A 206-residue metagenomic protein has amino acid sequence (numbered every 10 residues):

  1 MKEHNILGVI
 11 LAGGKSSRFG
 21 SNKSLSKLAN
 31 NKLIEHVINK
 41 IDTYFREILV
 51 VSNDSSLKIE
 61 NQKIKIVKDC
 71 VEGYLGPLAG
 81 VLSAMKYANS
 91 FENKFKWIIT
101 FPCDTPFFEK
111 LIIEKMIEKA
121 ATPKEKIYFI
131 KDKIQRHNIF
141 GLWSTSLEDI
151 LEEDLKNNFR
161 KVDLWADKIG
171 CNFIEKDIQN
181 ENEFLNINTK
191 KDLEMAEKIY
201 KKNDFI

Functional and structural regions predicted by a protein language model:
K2-F159, D167-E183, K190-K191, E197-F205: Nucleotide and nucleotide-moiety/phosphate-recognizing core
V162: Flexible, D/E/H-enriched segments
